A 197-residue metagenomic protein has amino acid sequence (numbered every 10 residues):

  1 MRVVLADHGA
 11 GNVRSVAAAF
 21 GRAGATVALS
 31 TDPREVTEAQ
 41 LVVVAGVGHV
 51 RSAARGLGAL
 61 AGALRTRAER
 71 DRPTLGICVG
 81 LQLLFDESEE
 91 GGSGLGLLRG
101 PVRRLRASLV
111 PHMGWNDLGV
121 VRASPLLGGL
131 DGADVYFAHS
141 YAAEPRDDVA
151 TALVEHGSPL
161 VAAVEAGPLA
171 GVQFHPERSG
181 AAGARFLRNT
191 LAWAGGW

Functional and structural regions predicted by a protein language model:
M1-V4: Extreme N-terminal starter segment of soluble prokaryotic enzymes
V27-E38: Short acidic low-complexity segments
E35-V36, R67, A163: Structural alpha-helical scaffold elements that stabilize or flank donor/cofactor-binding regions in carbohydrate
V43-A45, G171: Structural motif
G48-N116: Cysteine-nucleophile active-site neighborhood
D86-L160: Pocket-forming structural segment of enzyme catalytic cores
G132, E165-A170: Beta-strand-turn-beta hairpins that frame and shape the catalytic cleft of phosphate-ester-processing enzymes
V172-W197: Acyltransferase
